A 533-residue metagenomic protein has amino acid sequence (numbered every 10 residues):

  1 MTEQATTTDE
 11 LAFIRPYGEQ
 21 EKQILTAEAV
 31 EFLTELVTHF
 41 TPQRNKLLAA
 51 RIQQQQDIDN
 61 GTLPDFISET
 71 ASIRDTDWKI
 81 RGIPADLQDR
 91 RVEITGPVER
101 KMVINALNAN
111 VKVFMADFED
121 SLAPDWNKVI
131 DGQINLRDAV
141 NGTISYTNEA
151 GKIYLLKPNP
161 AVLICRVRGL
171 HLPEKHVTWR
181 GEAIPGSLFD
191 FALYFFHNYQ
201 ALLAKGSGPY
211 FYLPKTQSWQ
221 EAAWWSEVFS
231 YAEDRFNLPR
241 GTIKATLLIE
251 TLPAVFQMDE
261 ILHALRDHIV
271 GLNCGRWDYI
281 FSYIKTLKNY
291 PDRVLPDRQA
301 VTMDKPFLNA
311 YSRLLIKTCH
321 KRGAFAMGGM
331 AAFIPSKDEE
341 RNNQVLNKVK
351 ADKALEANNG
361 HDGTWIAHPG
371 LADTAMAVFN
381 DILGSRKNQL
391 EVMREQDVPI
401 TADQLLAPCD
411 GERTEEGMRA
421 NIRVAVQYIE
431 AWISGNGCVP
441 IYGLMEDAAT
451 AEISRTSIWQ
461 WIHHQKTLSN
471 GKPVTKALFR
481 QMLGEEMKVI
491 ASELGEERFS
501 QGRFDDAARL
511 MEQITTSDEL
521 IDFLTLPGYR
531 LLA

Functional and structural regions predicted by a protein language model:
T2-A533: Expand to "…catalyze enediolate/carbanion chemistry for C-C bond making/breaking, isomerization, decarboxylation
